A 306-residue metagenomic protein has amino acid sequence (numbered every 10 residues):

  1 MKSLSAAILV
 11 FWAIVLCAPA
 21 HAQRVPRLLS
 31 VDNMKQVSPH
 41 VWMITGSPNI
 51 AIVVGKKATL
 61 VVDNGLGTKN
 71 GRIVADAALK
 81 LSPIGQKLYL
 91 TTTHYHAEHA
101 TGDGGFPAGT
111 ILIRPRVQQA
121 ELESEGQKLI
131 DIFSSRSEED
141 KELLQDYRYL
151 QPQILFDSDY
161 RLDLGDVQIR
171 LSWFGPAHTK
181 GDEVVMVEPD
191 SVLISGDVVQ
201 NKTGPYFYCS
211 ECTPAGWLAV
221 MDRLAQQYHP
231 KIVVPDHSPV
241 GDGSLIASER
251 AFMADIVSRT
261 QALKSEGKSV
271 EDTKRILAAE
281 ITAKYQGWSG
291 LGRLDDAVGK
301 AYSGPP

Functional and structural regions predicted by a protein language model:
A7-C17: Bacterial N-terminal signal peptides
K35-A77, E183-D197: Conserved beta-strand hairpin/beta-sheet module of binuclear metal-dependent hydrolase folds, prominently
K57-A58, K69-R114: Active-site metal-binding motif and surrounding structural segment of the metallo-beta-lactamase
V62-N64, Q86-H96, I113-V117, L193-G196 (+1 more regions): Active-site neighborhood of phospho(di)ester-bond hydrolases with catalytic His/Asp-centered motifs
A120-F174, P189, V220-M221: Metallo-beta-lactamase
Q168-Q227: Active-site-proximal loop/helix segments of hydrolase catalytic cores
A215-K268, I276: Divalent-metal (often Zn2+) His-rich catalytic cores of metallo-beta-lactamase-fold enzymes
S265-P306: C-terminal regulatory/interaction regions
